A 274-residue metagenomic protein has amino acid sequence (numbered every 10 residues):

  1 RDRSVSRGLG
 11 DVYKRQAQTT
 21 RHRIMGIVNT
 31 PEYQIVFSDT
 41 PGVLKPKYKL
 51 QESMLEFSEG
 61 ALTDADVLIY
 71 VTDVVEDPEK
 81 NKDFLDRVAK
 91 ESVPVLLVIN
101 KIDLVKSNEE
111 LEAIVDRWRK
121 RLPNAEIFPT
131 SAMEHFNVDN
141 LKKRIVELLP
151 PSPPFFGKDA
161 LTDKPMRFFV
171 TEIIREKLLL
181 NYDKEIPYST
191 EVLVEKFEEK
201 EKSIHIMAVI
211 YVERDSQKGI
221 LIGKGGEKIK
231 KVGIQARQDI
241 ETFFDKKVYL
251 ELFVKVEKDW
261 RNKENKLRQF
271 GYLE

Functional and structural regions predicted by a protein language model:
R1, I24, D39, S58 (+6 more regions): Residue-level signature of catalytic and energy-coupling elements of molecular machines, predominantly ATP/GTP-dependent
D2-L9, Y13: Single conserved hydrophobic/aromatic residue that forms the stacking wall/gate of nucleotide- or nucleobase-binding
D11-K14, K80, P153-G157, L180-E191 (+1 more regions): Active-site phosphate-binding and catalytic loops of NTP-dependent enzymes
Q16-K47, L62-V67: Switch I (G2) and immediately adjacent beta-strands of P-loop GTPase domains
A17-T19, P41-L44, V74-P78, I102-V105 (+5 more regions): Conserved nucleotide-binding/hydrolysis micro-motifs of P-loop NTPases
E56-A125: Conserved C-terminal guanine-recognition region of P-loop GTPase G domains, centered on the G4
P94, D103-T162: Canonical P-loop GTPase G-domain recognition
M166-E274: P-loop NTP-binding site
